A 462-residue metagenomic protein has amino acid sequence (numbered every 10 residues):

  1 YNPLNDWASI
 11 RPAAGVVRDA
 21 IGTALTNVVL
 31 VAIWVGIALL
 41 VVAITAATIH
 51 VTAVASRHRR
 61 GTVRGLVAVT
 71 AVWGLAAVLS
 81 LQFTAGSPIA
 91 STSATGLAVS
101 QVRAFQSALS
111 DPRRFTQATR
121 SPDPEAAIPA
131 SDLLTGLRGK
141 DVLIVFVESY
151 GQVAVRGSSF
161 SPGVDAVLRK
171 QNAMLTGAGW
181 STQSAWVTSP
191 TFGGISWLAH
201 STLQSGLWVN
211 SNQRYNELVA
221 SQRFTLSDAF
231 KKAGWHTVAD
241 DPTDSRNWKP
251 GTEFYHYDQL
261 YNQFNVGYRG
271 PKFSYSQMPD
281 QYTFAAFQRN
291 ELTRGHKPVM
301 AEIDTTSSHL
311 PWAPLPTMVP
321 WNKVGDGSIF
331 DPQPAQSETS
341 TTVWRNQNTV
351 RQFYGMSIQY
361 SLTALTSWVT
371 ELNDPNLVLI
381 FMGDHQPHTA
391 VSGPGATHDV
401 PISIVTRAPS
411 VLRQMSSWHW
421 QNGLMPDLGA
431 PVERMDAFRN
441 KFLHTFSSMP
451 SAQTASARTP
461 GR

Functional and structural regions predicted by a protein language model:
Y1-K140, A154-G157, S161-S184, A220-F224 (+2 more regions): N-terminal secretory/membrane-targeting segments
D123-K140, I144-V147, Q152-R462: Solvent-exposed soluble domains appended to multi-pass membrane proteins
